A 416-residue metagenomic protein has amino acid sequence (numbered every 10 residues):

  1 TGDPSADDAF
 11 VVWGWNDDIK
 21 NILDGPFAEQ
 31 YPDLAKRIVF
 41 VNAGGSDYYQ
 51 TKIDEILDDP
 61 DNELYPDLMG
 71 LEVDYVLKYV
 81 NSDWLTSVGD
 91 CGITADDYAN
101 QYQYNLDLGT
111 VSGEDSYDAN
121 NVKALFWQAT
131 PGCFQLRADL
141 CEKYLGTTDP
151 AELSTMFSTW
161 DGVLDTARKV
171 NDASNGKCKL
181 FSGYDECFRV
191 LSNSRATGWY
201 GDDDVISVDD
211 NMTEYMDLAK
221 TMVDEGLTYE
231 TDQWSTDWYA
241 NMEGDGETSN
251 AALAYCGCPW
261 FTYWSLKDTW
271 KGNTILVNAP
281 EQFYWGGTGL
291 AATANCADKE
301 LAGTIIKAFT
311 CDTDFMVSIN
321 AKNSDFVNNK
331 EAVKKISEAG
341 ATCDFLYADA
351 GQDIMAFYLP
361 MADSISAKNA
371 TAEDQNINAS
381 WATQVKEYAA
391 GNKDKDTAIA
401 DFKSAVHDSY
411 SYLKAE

Functional and structural regions predicted by a protein language model:
S5-D17, K36-N42, L68: Short, well-ordered beta-strand elements
W15-V39, W381: Short, polar/charged alpha-helical segment
N21-D24, A28, C187, S194 (+1 more regions): Extracytoplasmic/periplasmic substrate-binding proteins
E29-Y104, Y144, D245-E247, L253-A254: Extracytoplasmic "Venus flytrap"/periplasmic binding protein-like
K36, G89-D96, G109-C187, W199-Q233 (+2 more regions): Helix-loop-helix "hinge/cap" segment bordering the ligand-binding cleft or interdomain interface
L71-C133, T274-N278, D344-D349: Hinge/lid segment of periplasmic solute-binding proteins
Y284, T288-Q375: Mature extracytoplasmic/periplasmic domains
G340-E416: Conserved C-terminal helix/tail region of periplasmic/extracytoplasmic solute-binding proteins
